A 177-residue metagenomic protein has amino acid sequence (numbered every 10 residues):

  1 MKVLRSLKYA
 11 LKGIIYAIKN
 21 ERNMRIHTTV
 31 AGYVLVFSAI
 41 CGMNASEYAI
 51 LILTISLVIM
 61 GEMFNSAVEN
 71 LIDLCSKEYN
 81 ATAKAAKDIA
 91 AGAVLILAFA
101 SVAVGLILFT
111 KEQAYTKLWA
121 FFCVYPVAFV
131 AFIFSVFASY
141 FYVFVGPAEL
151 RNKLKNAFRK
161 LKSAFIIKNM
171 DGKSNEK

Functional and structural regions predicted by a protein language model:
M1-K8, K12-G42, S46-V58, V94-K177: Hydrophobic alpha-helical transmembrane segments
L57-A93: Acidic (Asp/Glu-rich) catalytic motifs at the cytosolic membrane interface
